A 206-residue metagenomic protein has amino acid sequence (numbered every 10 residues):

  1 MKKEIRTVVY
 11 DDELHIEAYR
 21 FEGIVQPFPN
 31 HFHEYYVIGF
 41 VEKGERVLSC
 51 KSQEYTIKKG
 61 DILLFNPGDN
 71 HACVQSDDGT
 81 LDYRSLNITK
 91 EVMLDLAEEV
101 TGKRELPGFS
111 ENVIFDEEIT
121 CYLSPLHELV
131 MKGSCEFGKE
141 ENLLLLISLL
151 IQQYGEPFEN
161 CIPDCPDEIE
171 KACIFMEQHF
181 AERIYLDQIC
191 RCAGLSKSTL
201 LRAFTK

Functional and structural regions predicted by a protein language model:
K2-L106, K132-G133: N-terminal regulatory/effector-sensing and dimerization cores that precede helix-turn-helix DNA-binding domains
F32, F137, P163, R183-I184: Non-catalytic, surface-exposed connector residues within folded enzymatic/regulatory domains
R46, L63, Y83, D164-K171 (+1 more regions): Residue-level detection of beta-strand scaffold positions
E54, S76, G155-E156, Q188 (+2 more regions): Sparse recognition of residues in long alpha-helices and their boundaries
E91, D95-E99, F109-Q178: An amphipathic alpha-helical interaction segment
F175-E177, R183-K206: Basic/polar phosphate-binding segments, predominantly the helix-turn-helix DNA-binding elements of transcriptional
